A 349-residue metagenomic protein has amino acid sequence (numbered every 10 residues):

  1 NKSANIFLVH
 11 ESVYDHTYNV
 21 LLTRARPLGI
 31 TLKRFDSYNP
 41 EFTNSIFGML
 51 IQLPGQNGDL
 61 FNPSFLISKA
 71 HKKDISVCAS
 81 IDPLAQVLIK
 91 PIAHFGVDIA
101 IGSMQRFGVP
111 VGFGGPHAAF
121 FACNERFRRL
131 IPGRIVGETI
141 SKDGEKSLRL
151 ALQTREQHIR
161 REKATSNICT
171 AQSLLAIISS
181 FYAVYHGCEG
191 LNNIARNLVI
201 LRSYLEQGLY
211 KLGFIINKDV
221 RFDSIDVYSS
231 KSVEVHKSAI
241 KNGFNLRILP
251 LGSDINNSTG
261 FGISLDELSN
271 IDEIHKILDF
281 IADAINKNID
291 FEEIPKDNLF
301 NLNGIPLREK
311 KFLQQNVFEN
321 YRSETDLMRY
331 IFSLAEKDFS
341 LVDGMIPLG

Functional and structural regions predicted by a protein language model:
N1-S147, L209, G213, D226-V227 (+2 more regions): Conserved PLP-enzyme active-site core in the AAT-like
K2-S3, I46, I99-G102, T154-R161 (+5 more regions): Short acidic (Asp/Glu) and glycine-rich catalytic loops that position anionic groups and cofactors
L8, G260-D266, F312-Q314: Short glycine-rich or small-residue beta-strand-to-loop segments that form or flank ligand, phosphate, metal/Fe-S
L8, H16, V20, G58-F61 (+13 more regions): Generic recognition of stable, solvent-exposed alpha-helical segments in well-folded globular domains
E11, Y38-E41, V87, I135-G144 (+6 more regions): A glycine-rich phosphate-binding loop feature that marks nucleotide/adenosyl-phosphate handling sites
S64, S68, I271-P347: Flexible inter-domain linker/hinge segments
F107-G208, L212, I216-D219: Active-site C-terminal subdomain of aminotransferase-like
E189-F280, I289, M328, F332-E336 (+1 more regions): Conserved C-terminal alpha-helix-loop-beta "cap" of PLP-dependent enzymes that closes/shapes the active-site mouth
